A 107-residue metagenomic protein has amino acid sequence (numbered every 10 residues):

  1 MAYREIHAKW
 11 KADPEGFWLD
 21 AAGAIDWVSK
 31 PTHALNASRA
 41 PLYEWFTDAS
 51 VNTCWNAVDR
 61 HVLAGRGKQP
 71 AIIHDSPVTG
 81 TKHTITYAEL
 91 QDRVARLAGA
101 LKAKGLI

Functional and structural regions predicted by a protein language model:
R4-K9: Adenylate-forming
K11, G16-T32, A49-I73: A short N-terminal helical cap/helix-turn-helix that marks the beginning of AMP-binding/adenylate-forming
H33-A34, L42: Terminal domain-initiation and capping elements
S38: Conserved catalytic residues of ABC-type ATPase nucleotide-binding domains
E44, D48: Extended carbohydrate-recognition surfaces in non-catalytic/accessory domains of CAZymes and lectin-like proteins
C54, I72-I107: Conserved AMP-binding/adenylate-forming core of the ANL superfamily
